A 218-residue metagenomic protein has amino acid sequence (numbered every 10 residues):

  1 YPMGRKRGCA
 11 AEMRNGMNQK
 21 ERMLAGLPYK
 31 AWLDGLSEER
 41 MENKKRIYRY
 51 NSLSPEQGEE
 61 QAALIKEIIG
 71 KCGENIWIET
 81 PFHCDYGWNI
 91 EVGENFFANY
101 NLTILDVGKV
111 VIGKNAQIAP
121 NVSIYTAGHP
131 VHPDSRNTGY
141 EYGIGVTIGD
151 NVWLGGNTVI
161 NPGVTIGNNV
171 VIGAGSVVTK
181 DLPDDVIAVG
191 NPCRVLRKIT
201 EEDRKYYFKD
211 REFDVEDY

Functional and structural regions predicted by a protein language model:
R5-N75, C193-Y218: Terminal amphipathic alpha-helical/low-complexity segments used for targeting or macromolecular assembly
R49-N51, D181-D185: Short arginine-rich
W77, W153, V171, I187-V189: Short-chain dehydrogenase/reductase
F82-G93, F97-T165, N191-C193, R197-K209 (+1 more regions): Flexible, glycine/small-residue-enriched loop-and-beta-strand segment within the central core of proteins
G167-V170, P183-D185: Conserved catalytic segment of ABC-fold P-loop ATPases
N169-V178: C-terminal/domain-terminus segments
